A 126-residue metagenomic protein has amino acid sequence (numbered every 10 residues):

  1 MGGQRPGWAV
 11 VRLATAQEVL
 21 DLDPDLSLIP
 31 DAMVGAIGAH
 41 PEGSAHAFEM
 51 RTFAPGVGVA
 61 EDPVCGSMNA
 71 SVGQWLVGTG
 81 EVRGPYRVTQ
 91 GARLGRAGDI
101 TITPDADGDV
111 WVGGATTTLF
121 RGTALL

Functional and structural regions predicted by a protein language model:
M1-L126: Active-site proximal loop and beta-alpha junction motif in alpha/beta enzyme cores
